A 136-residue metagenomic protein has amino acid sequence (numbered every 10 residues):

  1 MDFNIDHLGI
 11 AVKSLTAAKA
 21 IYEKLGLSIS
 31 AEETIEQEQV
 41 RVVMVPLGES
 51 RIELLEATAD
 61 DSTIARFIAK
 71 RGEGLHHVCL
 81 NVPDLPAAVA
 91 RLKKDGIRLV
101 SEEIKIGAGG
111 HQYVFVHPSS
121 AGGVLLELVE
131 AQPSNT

Functional and structural regions predicted by a protein language model:
M1-A17, E73-V82, Q132-T136: N-terminal beta-strand motif that seeds the catalytic metal site of vicinal oxygen chelate
N4-D6, L25, I29-V40, A59-H76 (+1 more regions): A cross-kingdom feature marking solvent-exposed beta-strand/loop segments within repeated, beta-rich binding/scaffold
I5-V12, Y22, V45, I52-L55 (+4 more regions): Short, structured motif recognition centered on aromatic/hydrophobic residues
A17-A18, S28, R51-I52, D60-T63 (+1 more regions): Short loop/beta submotifs within extracellular cysteine-rich repeat domains
T34, V43-G48, I52-E53, L80 (+1 more regions): Vicinal oxygen chelate
R71-G72, L85-K93: Long, charged/polar, surface-exposed segments that mediate recognition or autoinhibition
